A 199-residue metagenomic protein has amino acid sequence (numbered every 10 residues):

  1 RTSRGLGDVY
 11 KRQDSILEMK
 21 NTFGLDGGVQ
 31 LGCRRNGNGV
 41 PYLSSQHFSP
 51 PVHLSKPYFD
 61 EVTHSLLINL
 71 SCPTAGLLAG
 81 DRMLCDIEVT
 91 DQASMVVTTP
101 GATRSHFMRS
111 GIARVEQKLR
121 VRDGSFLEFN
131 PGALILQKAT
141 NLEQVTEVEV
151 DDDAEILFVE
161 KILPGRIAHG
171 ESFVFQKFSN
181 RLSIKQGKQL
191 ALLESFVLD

Functional and structural regions predicted by a protein language model:
R1-Y10: Single conserved hydrophobic/aromatic residue that forms the stacking wall/gate of nucleotide- or nucleobase-binding
K11-R114, D123, F173-D199: Terminal catalytic/cofactor-binding subdomain
P73, P100, G132, E160-K161: Fold-independent oxyanion-binding glycine-rich loops and adjacent beta-strand/coil segments at enzyme active sites
E88, V96-T98, K118-R120, E128 (+2 more regions): Extracellular beta-strand solenoid repeats
F126, G132-A133: Short leucine-rich amphipathic alpha-helices used at interfaces
A133-Q137, N141-E143, I156, E160-D199: Short acidic-hydrophobic catalytic motif
